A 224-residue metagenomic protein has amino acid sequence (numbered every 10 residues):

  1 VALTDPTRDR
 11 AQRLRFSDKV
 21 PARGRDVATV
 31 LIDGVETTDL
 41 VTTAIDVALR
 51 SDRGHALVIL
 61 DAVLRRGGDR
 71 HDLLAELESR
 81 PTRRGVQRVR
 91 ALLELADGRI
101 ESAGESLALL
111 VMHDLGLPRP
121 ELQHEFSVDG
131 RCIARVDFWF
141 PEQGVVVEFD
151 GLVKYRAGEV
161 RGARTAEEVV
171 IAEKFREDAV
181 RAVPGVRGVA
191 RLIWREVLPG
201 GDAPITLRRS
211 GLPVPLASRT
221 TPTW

Functional and structural regions predicted by a protein language model:
V1, V20, V27-V30, V35 (+15 more regions): Extended aliphatic helical segments
V1-L109, H113-R119, Q123: Phosphate-handling catalytic interfaces
Q12-D18, A134-V136, Q143: Change "...and in nucleic-acid phosphodiester-cleaving endonucleases..." to "...and in nucleic-acid processing enzymes
H71-D72, R99, S127-A134, P141-V145 (+1 more regions): Basic, glycine-rich
